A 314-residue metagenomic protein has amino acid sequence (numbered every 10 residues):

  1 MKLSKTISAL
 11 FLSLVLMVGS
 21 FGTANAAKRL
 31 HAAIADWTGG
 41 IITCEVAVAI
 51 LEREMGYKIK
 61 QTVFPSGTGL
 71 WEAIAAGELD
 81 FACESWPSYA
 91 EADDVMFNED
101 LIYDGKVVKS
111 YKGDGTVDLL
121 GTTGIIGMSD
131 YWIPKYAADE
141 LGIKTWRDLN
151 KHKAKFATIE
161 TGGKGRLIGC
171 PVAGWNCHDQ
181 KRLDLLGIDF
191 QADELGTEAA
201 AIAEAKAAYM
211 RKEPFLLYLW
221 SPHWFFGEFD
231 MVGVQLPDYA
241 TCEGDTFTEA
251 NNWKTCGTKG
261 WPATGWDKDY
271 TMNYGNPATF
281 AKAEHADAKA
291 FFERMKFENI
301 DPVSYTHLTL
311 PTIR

Functional and structural regions predicted by a protein language model:
L16-A24: C-terminal segment of classical bacterial N-terminal signal peptides
A27-G39, I59-T62, K164-I168: Short, well-ordered beta-strand elements
G39-Y57, R182-L183: Short, polar/charged alpha-helical segment
G67-W132: N-terminal segment of the mature folded domain
W71-W86, R166-D245: Ligand-binding pocket segment of bilobal, Venus flytrap-like solute-binding proteins
G105-L167: A conserved helix-loop-strand patch within extracytoplasmic ligand-binding domains of the periplasmic binding
M128-D139, D269-E284: A bilobed periplasmic-binding-protein/Venus flytrap-type ligand-binding module shared by bacterial periplasmic
T306-T312: Conserved small/polar residues in nucleotide/adenosyl-binding loops
